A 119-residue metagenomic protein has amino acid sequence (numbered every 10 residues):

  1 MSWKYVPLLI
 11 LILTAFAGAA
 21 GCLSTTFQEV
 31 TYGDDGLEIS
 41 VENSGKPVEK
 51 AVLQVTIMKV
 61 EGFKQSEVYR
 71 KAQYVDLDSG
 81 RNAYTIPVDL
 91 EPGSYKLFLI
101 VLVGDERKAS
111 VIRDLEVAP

Functional and structural regions predicted by a protein language model:
M1-T26, I39: Secretory targeting signatures
G21-Y74, F98-L102, E106-P119: Primarily secretory-pathway and cell-envelope proteins
E61-Q65, S79, G93: Amphipathic, non-transmembrane alpha-helical stretches in extra-cytosolic proteins
L77-T85: Aromatic sugar-binding surface patches on proteins that engage polysaccharides or sugar-phosphate polymers
N82, G93-L99: A short tyrosine-centered beta-strand micro-motif
P87-L90: Short, flexible loop/turn segments at beta-strand junctions in immunoglobulin-like and fibronectin type III
